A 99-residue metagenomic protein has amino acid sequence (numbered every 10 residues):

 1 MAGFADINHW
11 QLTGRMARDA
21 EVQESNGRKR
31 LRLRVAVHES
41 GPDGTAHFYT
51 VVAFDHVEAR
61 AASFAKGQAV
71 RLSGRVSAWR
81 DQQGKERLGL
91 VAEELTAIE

Functional and structural regions predicted by a protein language model:
M1-E99: Single-stranded nucleic acid-binding surfaces, predominantly the OB-fold ssDNA-binding core
